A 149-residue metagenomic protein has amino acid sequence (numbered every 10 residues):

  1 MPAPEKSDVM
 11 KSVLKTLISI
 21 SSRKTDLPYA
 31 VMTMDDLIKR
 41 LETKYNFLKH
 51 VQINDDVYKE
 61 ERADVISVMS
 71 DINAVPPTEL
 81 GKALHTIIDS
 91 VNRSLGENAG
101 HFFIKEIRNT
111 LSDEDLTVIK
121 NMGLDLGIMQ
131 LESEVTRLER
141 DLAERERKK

Functional and structural regions predicted by a protein language model:
P2-K149: Amphipathic alpha-helical protein-interaction segments
